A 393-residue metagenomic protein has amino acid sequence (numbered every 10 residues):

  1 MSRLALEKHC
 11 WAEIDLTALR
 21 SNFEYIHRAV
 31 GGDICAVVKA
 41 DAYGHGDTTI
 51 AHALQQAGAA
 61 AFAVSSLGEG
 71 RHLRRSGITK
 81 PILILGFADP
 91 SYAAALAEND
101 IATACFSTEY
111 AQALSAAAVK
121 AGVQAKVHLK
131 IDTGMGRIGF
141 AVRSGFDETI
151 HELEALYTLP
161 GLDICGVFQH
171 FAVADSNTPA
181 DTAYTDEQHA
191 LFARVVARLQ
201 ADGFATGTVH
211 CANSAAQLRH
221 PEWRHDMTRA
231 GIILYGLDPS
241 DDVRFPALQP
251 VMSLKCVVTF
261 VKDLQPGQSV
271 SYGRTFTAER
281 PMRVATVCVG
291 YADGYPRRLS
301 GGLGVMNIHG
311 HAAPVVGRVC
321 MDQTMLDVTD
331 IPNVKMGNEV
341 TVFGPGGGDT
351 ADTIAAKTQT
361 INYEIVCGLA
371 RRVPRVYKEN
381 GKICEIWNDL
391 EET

Functional and structural regions predicted by a protein language model:
M1-A102, T108, A116, Q124 (+3 more regions): A charged N-terminal "starter" segment
R3-K8, A40-A57, R75, N99 (+5 more regions): Active-site loop/helix belt of alpha/beta enzymes
E13-R20, G44, T48, V64 (+12 more regions): Electropositive phosphate-/nucleotide-binding environments in soluble metabolic enzymes
L19, L73, V167, V258 (+1 more regions): Residue-level signal for inorganic ion chemistry
C35, K126-H128, G166, P314: Hydrophobic "anchor" residues on beta-strands that sit immediately upstream of conserved functional sites
V38-A40, S66-L67, F87, F106-T108 (+10 more regions): Fold-independent oxyanion-binding glycine-rich loops and adjacent beta-strand/coil segments at enzyme active sites
I84, V258, V315-V316: A structural signal for short, hydrophobic beta-strand segments that form beta-sheets in beta-rich/all-beta domains
D263-T393: C-terminal accessory subdomain/extension
